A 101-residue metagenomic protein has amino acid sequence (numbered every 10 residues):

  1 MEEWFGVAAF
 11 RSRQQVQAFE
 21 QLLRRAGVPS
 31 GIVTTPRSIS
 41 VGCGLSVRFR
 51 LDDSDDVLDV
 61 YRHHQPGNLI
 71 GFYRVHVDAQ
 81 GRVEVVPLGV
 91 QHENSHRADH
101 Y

Functional and structural regions predicted by a protein language model:
M1, G42-S46, R82: Short secondary-structure transition/capping segments
M1-E2, R62: Short, surface-exposed loop and linker segments with low hydrophobicity and enrichment for Pro/Ser/Thr
E2-W4, L69: A structure-centric signal for secondary-structure junctions around beta-strands
V7, R11-H63: Amphipathic, hydrophobic secondary-structure cores in small proteins
L58-Y101: C-terminal structural segments of small proteins and small subunits
